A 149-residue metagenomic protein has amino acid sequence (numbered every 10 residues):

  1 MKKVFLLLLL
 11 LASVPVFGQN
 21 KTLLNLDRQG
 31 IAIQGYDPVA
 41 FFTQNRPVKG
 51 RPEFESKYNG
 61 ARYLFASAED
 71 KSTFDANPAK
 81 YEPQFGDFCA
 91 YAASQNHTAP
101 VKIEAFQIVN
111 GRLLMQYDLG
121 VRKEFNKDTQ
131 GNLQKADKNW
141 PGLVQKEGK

Functional and structural regions predicted by a protein language model:
V4-S13: Sec-dependent N-terminal signal peptides
Q19-K149: Charged, low-complexity intrinsically disordered segments
